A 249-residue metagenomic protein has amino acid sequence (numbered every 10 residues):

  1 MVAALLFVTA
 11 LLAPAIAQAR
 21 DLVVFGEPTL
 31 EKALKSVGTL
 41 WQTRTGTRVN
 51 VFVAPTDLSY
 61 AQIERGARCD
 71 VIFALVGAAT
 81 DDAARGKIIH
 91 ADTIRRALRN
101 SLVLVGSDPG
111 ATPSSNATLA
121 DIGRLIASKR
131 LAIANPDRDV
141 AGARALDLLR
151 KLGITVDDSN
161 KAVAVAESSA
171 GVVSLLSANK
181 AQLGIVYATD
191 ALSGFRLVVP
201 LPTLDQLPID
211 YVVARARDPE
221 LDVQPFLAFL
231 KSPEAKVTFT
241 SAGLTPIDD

Functional and structural regions predicted by a protein language model:
V2-P14: Bacterial N-terminal signal peptides
Q18-F52, D57, A61-A67, V76-N100 (+1 more regions): Exported/periplasmic ABC-transporter solute-binding proteins
